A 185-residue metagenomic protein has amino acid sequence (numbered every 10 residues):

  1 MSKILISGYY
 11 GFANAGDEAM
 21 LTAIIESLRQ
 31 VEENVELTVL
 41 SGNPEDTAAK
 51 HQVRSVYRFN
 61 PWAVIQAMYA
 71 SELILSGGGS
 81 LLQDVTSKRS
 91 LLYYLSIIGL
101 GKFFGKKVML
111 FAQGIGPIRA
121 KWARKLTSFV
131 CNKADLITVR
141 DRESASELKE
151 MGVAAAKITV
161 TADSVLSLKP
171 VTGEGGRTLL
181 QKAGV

Functional and structural regions predicted by a protein language model:
M1-V185: Active-site anion-handling motifs in enzyme catalytic cores
